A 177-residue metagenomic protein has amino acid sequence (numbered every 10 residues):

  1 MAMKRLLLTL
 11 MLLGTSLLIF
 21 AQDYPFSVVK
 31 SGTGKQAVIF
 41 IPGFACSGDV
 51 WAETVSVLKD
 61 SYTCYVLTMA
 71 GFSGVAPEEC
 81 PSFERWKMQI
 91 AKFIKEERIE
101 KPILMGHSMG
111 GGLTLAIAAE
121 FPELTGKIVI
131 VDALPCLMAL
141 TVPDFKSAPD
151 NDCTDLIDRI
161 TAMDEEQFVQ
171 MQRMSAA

Functional and structural regions predicted by a protein language model:
A2-I39, K59-Y62, E96, E100 (+2 more regions): Alpha/beta-hydrolase fold catalytic core
S27, V50-E53, V57, R85-F93 (+1 more regions): Alpha-helical elements of Rossmann-like donor-binding domains used by nucleotide-donor carbohydrate transfer enzymes
K30-A76: Conserved HGGG/HGGXW glycine-rich cap/lid loop of the alpha/beta-hydrolase fold
C46, G71, G111, P135-C136: Active-site micro-motifs of SAM-dependent methyltransferase domains
Y65-M105, M109, E120: Active-site loop/oxyanion-hole signature of alpha/beta-hydrolase fold enzymes
G111-P122, I128: Short glycine-enriched nucleophile-adjacent loop and the immediately C-terminal alpha-helix near the catalytic center
A119, K127-E165: Flexible "cap/lid" loop of the alpha/beta hydrolase fold
E166-A177: Alpha/beta-hydrolase
